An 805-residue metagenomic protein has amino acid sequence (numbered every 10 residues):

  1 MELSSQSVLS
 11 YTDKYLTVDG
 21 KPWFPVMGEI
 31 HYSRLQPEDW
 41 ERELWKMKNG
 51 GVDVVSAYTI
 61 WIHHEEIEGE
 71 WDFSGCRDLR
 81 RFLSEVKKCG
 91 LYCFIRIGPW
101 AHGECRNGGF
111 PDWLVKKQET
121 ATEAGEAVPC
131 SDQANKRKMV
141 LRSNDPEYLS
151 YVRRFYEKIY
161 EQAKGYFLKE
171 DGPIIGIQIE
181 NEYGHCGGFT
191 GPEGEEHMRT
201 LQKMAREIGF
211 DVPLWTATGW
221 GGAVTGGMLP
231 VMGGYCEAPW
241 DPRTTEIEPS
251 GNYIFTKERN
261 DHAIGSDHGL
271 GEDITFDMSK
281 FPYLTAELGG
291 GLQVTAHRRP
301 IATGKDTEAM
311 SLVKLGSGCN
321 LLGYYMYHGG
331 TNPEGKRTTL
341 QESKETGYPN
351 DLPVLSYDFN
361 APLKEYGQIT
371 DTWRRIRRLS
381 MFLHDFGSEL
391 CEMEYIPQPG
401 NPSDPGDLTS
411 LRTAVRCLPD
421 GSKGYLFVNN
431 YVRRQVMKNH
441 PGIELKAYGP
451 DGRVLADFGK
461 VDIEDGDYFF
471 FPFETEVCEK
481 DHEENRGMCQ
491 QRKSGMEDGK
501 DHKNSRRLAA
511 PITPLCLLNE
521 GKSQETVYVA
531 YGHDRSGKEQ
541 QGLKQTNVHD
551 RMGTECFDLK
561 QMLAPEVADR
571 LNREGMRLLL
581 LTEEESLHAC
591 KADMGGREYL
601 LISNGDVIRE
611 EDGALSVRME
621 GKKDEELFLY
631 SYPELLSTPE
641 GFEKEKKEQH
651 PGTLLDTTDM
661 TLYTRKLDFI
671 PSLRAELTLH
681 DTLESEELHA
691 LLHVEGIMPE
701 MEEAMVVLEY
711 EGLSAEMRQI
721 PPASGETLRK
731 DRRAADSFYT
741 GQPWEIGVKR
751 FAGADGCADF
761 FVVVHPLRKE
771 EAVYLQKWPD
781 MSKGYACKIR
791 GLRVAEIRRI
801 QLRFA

Functional and structural regions predicted by a protein language model:
M1-V54: N-terminal carbohydrate-binding accessory modules
P25-Q36, W61-R77, A134-R154, E180-G194 (+3 more regions): The substrate-binding groove and active-site-proximal loops of carbohydrate-active enzymes, especially glycoside
E41-G108, R206: Aromatic-lined substrate-binding rim segments of carbohydrate-active enzymes
G69-R77, P99-K136, F189-G194, M198 (+2 more regions): Aromatic- and acidic-residue-enriched segments that line the glycan-binding/catalytic groove of carbohydrate-active
K117, E126, R137-K138, Y148-K164 (+11 more regions): Carbohydrate-binding surfaces of carbohydrate-active enzymes
C186-R206, F210, T218-E258, S403-G406 (+1 more regions): Substrate-binding cleft/loops of secretory-pathway carbohydrate-active enzymes
G226-A296, L352: Glycoside hydrolase catalytic-domain groove-lining segments
E695-R733, S737-F738, V763: Aromatic-lined ligand-binding clefts that engage carbohydrates, nucleic acids, or primary amines
